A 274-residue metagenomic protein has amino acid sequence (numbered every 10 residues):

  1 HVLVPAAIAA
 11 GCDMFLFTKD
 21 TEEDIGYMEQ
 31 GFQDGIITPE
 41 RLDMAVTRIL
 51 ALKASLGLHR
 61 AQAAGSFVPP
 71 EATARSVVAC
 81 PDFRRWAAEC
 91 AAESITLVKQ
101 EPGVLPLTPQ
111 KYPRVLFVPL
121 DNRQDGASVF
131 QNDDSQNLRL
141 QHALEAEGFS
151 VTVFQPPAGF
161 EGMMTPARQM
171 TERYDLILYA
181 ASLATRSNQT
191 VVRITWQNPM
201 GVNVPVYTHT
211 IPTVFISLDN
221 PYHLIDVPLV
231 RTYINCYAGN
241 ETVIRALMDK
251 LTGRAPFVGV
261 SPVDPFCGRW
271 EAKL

Functional and structural regions predicted by a protein language model:
H1-L274: Preference for extracellular/luminal or secreted protein segments
